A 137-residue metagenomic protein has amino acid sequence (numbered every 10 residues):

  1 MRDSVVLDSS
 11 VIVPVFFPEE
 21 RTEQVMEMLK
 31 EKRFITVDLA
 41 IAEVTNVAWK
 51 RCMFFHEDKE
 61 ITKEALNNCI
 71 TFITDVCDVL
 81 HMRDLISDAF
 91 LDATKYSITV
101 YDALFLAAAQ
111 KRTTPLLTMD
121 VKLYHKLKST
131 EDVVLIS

Functional and structural regions predicted by a protein language model:
M1-L39, F54-H56, E60-E64: Short, well-structured N-terminal submotif of metal-dependent ribonuclease cores
M1-S4, L106-S137: Acidic, PIN/NYN-like endoribonuclease modules and their adjacent C-terminal/linker elements
V11-I12, A40, L85, F105 (+1 more regions): Alpha-helix capping/helix-boundary segments
P14-F16, V47, K126-L127: Residues that scaffold the ATP/ADP-binding catalytic core of kinase and kinase-like folds
Q24, E43, H125-K126: Phosphate- and divalent-cation-binding pockets in alpha/beta enzyme and binding domains that engage nucleotide-derived
E31-K32, D75-V76, R112, T130: Structured helix-beta-strand junction loops
L39, T45-D88: Active-site-proximal, substrate-binding regions of enzyme catalytic domains and RNA-binding/basic surfaces
V76-M119: Active-site neighborhoods of divalent-metal-dependent phosphate/nucleic-acid chemistry enzymes
